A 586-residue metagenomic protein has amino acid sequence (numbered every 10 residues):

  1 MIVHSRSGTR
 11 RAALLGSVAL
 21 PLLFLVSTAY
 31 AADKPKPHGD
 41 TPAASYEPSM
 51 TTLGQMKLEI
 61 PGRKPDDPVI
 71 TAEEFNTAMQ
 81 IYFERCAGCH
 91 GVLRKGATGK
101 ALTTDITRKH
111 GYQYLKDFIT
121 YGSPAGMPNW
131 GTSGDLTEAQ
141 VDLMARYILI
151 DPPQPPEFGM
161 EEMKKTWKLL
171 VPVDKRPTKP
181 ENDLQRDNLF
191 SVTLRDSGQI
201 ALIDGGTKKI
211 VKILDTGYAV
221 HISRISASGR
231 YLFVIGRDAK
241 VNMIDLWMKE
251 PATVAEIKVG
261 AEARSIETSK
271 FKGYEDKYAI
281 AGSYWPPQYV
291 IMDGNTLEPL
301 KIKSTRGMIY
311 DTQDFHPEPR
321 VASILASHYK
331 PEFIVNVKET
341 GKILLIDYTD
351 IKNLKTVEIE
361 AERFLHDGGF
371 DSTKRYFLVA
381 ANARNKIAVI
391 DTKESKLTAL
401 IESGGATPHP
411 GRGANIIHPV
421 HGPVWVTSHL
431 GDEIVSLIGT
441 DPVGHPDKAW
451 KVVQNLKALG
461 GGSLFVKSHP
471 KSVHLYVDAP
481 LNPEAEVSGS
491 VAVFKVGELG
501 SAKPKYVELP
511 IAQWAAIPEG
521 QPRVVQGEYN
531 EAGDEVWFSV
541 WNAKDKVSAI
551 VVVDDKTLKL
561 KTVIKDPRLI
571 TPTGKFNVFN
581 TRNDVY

Functional and structural regions predicted by a protein language model:
D33-S49, L93, A97, T103-P153: Extracytoplasmic electron-transfer domains, predominantly the class I c-type cytochrome c fold
H38-I81, K175-T178: Electrostatic cytochrome c docking/interface patches
T71-V92, Y114-Y121: Sequence/structural segment immediately N-terminal to covalent heme-attachment motifs in c-type and related
K168-L184, R224-A227, I266-E275, D314-Y329 (+5 more regions): Structural signature of eukaryotic scaffold interfaces centered on beta-propeller domains
K209-L214, E250-K258, E298-K303, G307-D314 (+5 more regions): A short beta-strand motif characteristic of beta-propeller blades
I244-K249, M292-L300, D347-I351, T392-K396 (+3 more regions): Short loop/turn segments immediately following beta-strands, especially the blade-tip and inter-blade linker loops
K258-E339, K352-E360, L365: Asp-box/WD-like beta-propeller blade repeats and closely related beta-sheet repeat scaffolds
G422-T427, E433-V435, G460-K546: Loop/turn-rich, solvent-exposed surfaces of beta-rich toroidal or solenoidal domains
